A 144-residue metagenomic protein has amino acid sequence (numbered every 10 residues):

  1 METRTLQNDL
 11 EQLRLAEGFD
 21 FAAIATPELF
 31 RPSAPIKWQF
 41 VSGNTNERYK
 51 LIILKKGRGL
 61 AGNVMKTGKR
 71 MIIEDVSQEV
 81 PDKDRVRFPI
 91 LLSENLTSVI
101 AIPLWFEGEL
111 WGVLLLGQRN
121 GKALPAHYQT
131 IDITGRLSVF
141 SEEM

Functional and structural regions predicted by a protein language model:
T3-L6, L115-M144: Juxtadomain coupling helices with adjacent low-complexity linkers
D9-G18, T26: Short regulatory alpha-helical segment in sensory/regulatory domains of signaling proteins that mediates
E11, E74, K83-T97: Short, basic/aromatic recognition patches
F21-A23, F88, A101, V113: Short hydrophobic/aromatic beta-strand element in the GNAT-like acyltransferase core that lines or flanks the acyl-donor
I24-R48: GAF sensory/regulatory domain recognition with acknowledged cross-activation on helical regulatory dimers
T45-D82, L92: Regulatory sensory and allosteric helical modules in signal-transduction proteins and certain transcription factors
S98-W105: A short, aliphatic-rich beta-strand micro-motif
